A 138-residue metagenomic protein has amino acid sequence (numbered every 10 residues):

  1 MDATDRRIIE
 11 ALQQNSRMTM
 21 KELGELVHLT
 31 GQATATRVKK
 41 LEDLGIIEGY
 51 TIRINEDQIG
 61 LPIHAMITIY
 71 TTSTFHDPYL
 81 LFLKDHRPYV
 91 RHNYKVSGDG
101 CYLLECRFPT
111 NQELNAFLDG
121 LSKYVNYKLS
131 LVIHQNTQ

Functional and structural regions predicted by a protein language model:
M1-Q138: A compositional/biophysical signature of low hydrophobicity enriched in polar/charged and small residues
